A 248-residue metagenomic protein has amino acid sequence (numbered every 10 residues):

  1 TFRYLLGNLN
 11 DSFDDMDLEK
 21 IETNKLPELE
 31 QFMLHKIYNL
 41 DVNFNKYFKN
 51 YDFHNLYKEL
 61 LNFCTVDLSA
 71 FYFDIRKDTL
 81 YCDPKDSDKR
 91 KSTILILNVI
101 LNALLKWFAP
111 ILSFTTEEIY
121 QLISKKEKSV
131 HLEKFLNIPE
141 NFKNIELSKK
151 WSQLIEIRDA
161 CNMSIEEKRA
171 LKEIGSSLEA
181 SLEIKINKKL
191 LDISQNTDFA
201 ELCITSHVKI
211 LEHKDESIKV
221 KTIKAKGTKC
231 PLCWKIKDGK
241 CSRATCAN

Functional and structural regions predicted by a protein language model:
G7-N45, F73-S164, L171-I186, D215-V220 (+1 more regions): Acidic, turn-prone loop/beta-hairpin segments
F44, F48-N55: Short helix-adjacent coil turns
C64-T65: Hydrophobic residues within the alpha-helices of tandem HEAT/HEAT-like
R169-L171, E179-T228: A broadly conserved sequence feature marking short terminus-proximal activation segments in nucleic acid-centric
C230-C233, C246: Short cysteine-rich clusters marking metal-coordination/redox-active sites
I236-G239: Cys/His-rich metal-chelating microdomains
C241-N248: Cysteine-rich micro-motifs
